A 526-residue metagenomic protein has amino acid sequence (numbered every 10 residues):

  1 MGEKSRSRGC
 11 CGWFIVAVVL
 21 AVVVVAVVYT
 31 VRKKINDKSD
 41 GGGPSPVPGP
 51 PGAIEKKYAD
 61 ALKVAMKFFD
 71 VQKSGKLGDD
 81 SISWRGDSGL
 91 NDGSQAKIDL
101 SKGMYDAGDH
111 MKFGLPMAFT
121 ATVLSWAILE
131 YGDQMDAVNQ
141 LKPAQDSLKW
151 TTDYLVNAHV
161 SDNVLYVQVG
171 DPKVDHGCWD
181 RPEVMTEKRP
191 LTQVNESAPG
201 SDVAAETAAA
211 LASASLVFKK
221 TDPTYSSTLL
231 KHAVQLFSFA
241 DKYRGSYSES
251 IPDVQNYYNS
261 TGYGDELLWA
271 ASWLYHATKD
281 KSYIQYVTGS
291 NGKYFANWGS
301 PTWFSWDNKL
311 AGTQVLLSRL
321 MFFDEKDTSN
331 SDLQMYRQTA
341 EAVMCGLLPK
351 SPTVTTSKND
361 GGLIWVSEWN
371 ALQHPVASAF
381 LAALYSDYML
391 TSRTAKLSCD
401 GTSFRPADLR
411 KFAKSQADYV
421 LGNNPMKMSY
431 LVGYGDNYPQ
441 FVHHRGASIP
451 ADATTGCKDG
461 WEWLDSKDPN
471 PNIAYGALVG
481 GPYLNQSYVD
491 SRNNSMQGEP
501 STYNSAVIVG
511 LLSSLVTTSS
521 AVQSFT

Functional and structural regions predicted by a protein language model:
K4-C11, I35-E130, D153, Q168-V217 (+7 more regions): Aromatic (Trp/Tyr) and acidic
G12-V27, V420: Single-pass alpha-helical transmembrane segments
V23-S39: Hydrophobic single-pass membrane-insertion segments
G132-N139, K220-P223: Short, polar/flexible loop-turn hinges at active-site or ligand-entry regions and domain interfaces
M135-L141, Y166, G200: Acidic/aromatic-lined carbohydrate-recognition and catalytic surfaces of CAZymes acting on diverse glycans
S147-V164: Carboxylate/His-rich catalytic cores and anion/metal-binding grooves
A208, A212-Y225, H232-Q235: Solenoidal tandem-repeat scaffolds enriched in leucines and small polar residues
V234-G245: Hydrophobic, small-residue-rich alpha-helical packing segments that form membrane-like cores
